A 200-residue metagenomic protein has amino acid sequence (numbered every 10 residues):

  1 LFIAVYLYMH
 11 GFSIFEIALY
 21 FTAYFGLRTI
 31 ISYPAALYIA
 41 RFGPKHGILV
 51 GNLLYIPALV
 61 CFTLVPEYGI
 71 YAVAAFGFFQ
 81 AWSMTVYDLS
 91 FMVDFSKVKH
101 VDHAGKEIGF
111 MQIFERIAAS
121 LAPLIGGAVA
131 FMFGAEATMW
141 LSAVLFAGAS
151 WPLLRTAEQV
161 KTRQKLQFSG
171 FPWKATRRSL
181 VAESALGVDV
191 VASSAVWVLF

Functional and structural regions predicted by a protein language model:
L1-T29, A175-F200: Helix-loop boundary and gating motifs at the non-cytosolic
A4-V5, M9, L121-M139, L199: Transmembrane alpha-helix termini and helix-breaking/packing motifs in multi-pass membrane transporters
I30-P44, A130: Helix-to-loop junctions at the C-terminal end of transmembrane segments in multipass secondary transporters
L53-Y68: C-terminal ends and interior cores of transmembrane alpha-helices in multi-pass membrane transporters/permeases
G69-Y87, S184: Hydrophobic core of transmembrane alpha-helices in multi-pass small-molecule transporters, especially MFS/SLC-type
T85-H100, W197: Intracellular juxtamembrane helix-capping segments at the cytosolic ends of symmetry-related transmembrane helices
K106-L124: Glycine-rich segments within core transmembrane alpha-helices of 12-TM secondary carriers
